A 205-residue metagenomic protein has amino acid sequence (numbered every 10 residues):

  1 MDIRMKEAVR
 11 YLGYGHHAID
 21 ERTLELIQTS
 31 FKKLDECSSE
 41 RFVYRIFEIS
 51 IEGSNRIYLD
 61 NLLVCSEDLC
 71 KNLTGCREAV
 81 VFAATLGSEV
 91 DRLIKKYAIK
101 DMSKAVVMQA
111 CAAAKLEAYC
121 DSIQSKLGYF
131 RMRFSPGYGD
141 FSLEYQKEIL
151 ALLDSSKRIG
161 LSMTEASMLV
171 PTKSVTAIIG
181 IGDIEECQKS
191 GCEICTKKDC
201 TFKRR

Functional and structural regions predicted by a protein language model:
M1-K100, K104-A105: Active-site helix-to-loop segments that bind/position phosphate- or nucleotide-bearing substrates and donors across
R22-E25, T29, A114, A118 (+1 more regions): Conserved active-site and cofactor/substrate-binding residues in soluble primary-metabolism enzymes
K32, E36-S39, G128, K197-C200: Generic secondary-structure signature for well-ordered alpha-helical cores
L86, F130-T201: Short terminal or interdomain "cap/linker" segment that borders an active site or interface and mediates
A98-E144: Long, amphipathic alpha-helical coupling/dimerization segments that relay conformational signals between
K203-R205: Short Cys/His-rich "knuckle" micro-motifs
